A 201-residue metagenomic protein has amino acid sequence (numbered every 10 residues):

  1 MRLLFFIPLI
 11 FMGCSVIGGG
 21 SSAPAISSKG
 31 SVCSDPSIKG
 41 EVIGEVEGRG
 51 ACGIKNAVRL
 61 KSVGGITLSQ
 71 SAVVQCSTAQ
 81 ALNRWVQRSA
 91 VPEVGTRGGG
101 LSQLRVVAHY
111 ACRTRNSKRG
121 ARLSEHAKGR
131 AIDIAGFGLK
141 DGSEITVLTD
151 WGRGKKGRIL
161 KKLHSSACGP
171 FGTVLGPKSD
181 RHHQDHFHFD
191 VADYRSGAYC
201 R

Functional and structural regions predicted by a protein language model:
M1-M12: Sec-dependent bacterial lipoprotein signal peptides
P8, S27, E45-V46, Q70 (+2 more regions): Processing junctions and N-termini across compartments
G13-S31: Bacterial Sec signal peptide processing site at the extreme N-terminus
I17-G19, E47-R49, K55-V58, Q80 (+2 more regions): Catalytic cores and adjacent binding grooves of peptidoglycan-active enzymes
V32-R105: Active-site acidic/histidine clusters and adjacent loop/turn architecture that either coordinate catalytic ions
T96-G129: Active-site-adjacent substructure of cysteine-protease-like catalytic cores
